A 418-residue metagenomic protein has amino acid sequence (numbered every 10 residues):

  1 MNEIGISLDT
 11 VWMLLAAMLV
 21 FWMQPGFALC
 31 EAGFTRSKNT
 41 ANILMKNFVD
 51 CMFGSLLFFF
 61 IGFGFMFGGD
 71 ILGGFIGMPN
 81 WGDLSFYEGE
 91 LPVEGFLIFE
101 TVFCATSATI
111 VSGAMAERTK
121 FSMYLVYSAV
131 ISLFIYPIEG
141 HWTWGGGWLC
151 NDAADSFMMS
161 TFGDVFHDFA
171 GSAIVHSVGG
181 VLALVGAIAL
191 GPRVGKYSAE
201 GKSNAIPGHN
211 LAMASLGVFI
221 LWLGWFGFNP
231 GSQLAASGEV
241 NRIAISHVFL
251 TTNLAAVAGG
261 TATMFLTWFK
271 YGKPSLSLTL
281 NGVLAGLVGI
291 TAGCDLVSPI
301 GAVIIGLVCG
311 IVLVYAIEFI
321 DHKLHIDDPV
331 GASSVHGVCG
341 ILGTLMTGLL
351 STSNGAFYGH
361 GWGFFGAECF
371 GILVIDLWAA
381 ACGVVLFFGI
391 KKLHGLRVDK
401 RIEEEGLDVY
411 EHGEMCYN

Functional and structural regions predicted by a protein language model:
M1-N418: Glycine- and aromatic-enriched membrane alpha-helices
